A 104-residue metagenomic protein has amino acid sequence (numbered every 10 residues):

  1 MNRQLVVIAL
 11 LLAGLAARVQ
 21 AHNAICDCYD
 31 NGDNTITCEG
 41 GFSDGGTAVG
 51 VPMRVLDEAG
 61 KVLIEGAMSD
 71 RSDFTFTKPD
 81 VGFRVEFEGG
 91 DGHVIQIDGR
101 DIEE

Functional and structural regions predicted by a protein language model:
L5-A13: Sec-dependent N-terminal signal peptides
V19-T37, A59, D98-E103: Beta-strand-rich domain onsets/edges
G40-D44: Short solvent-exposed capping/turn motifs at the termini of beta-strands
V49-V51, F83: Short beta-strand/loop motifs in extracellular/secreted proteins, especially within beta-sandwich accessory domains
P52-E65: Short amphipathic beta-strand segments in non-cytosolic proteins
A67-F76: Glycine-centered loop-to-beta-strand initiation motif
V81-H93: Short, aromatic- and glycine-rich surface loops/edge beta-strands on solvent-exposed regions
